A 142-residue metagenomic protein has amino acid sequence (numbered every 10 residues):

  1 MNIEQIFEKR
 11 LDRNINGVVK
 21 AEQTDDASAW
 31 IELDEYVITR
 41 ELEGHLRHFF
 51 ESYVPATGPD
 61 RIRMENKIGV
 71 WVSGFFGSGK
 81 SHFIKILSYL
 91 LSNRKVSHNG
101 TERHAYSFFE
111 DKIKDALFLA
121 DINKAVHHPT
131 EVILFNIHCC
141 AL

Functional and structural regions predicted by a protein language model:
M1-S78, K85, L91: Walker A/P-loop-proximal flanking segment of P-loop NTPase domains
E41, I68-F75, H82-L142: P-loop NTPase motor core
